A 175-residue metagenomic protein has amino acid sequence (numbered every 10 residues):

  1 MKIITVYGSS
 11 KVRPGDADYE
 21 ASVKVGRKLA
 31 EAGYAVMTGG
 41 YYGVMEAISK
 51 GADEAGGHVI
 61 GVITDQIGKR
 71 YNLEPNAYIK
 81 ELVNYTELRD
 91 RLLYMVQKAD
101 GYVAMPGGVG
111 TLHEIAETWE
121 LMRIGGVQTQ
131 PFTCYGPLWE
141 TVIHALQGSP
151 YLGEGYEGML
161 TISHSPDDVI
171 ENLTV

Functional and structural regions predicted by a protein language model:
M1-I60: Glycine-rich beta-alpha loop segments
S9-V12, D65-I67, G107-G110: Short glycine-rich anion-binding loops that position phosphate/pyrophosphate groups of nucleotides and phosphorylated
Y42-A47, W139-S149: Glycine-rich, charge-decorated loop segments at or immediately adjacent to ligand/cofactor-binding or catalytic sites
G43-A104: Acidic/glycine-enriched connector segments
I63-D65, M105, W119-I143, G155-G158: Short, acidic/small-residue loops that bind anionic groups at enzyme active sites
R89-G126, T133: Active-site/ligand-binding-proximal alpha/beta "capping" segment
Y94-Q97, G101, G153-V175: A charged, well-structured terminal subsegment
